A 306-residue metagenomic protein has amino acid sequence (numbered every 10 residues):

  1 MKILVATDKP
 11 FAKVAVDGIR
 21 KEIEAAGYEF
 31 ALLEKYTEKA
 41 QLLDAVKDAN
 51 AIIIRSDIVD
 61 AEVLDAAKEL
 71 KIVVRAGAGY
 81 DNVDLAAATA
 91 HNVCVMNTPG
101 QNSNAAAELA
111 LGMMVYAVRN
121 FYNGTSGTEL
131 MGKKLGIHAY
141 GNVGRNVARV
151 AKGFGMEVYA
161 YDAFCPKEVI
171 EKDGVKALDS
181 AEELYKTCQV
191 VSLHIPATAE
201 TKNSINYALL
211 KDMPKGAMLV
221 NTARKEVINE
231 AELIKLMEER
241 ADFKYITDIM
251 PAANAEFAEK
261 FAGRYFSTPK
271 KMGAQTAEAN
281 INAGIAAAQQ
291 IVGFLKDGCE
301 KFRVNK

Functional and structural regions predicted by a protein language model:
M1-A49, E157-Y159: N-terminal glycine-/charge-rich "phosphate-binding" loop or analogous flexible N-terminal tail
K2, V14-D17, A25, T89 (+2 more regions): C-terminal helix-to-coil terminal segments
A6-P10, E34, S56, T222 (+1 more regions): Structural motif
A31, E38, N50-T128, N229: Phosphate/diphosphate ligand-binding glycine-rich loop within oxidoreductases
K47, A61-L64, C165-E259: Rossmann-like adenosine-cofactor binding region
A67-I72, H91-V93, M156, K215-A217 (+1 more regions): A short helix->loop->beta-strand "cap" motif at the edges of active sites that frequently abuts
L70, M131-K134, Y207, G216: Phosphate-coordination loops involved in phosphoryl transfer and adenosine-cofactor binding
H91-G153, A160, E168, F294 (+1 more regions): Phosphate-binding beta-alpha-beta segment of Rossmann-like dinucleotide-binding domains, i.e., the NAD(P)
